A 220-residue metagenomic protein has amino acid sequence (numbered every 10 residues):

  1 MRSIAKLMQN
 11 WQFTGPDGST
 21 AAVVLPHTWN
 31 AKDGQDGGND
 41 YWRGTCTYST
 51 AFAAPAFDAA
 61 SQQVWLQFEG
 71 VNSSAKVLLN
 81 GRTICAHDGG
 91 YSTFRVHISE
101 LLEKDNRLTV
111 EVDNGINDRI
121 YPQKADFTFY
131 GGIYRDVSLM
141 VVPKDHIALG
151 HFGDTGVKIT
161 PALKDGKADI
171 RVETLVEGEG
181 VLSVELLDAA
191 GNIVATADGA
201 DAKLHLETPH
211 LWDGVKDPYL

Functional and structural regions predicted by a protein language model:
M1-L220: Secreted/periplasmic carbohydrate-active enzymes, especially glycoside hydrolases
